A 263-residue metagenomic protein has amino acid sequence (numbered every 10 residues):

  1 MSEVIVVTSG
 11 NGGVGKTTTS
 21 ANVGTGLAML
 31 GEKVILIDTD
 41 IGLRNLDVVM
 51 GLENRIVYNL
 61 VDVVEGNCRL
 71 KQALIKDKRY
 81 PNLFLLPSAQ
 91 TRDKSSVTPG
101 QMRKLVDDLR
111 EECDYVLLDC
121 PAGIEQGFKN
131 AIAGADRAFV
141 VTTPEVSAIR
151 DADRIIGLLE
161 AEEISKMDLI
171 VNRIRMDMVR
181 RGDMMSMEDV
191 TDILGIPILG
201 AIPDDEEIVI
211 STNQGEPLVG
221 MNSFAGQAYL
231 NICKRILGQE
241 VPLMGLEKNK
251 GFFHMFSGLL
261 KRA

Functional and structural regions predicted by a protein language model:
M1-E3, L30-K33, Y80-N82, E112-C113 (+2 more regions): Short coil/turn connectors at secondary-structure junctions
V4, L85, I198-A201: Conserved beta-strand scaffold positions in the cores of enzyme catalytic domains, especially in NTP/NDP-utilizing
V4-R69, Y115: Walker A/P-loop NTP-binding active-site region of P-loop NTPases, recognizing the glycine-rich GxxxxGKT/S
S9, D38, P87-Q90, C120 (+2 more regions): Flexible glycine-/small-residue-rich
T39-E111, T212-Q214, L218-V219: P-loop/Walker-type NTP enzyme "switch/lid" segment
G100-K104, D108-E111, Y115-I210: Conserved catalytic-core segment of NTP-binding enzymes
G215-A263: NTP-binding/hydrolysis catalytic cores, primarily Walker-type P-loop NTPases
